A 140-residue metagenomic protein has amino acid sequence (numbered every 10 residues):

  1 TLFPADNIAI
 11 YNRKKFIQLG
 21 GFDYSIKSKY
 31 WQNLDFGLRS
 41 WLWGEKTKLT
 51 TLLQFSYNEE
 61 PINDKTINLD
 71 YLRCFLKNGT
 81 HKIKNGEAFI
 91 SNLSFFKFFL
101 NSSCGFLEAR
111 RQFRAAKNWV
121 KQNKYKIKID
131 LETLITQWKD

Functional and structural regions predicted by a protein language model:
F3-Y11, K15-G20, I26-L53: A short, conserved alpha-helix in the catalytic core of glycosyltransferases
F16, Y24-S25, Y30, L69 (+2 more regions): Generic detection of intrinsically disordered/low-complexity segments and helix-coil linkers/edges
L38, W43-K139: Active-site-adjacent helix/loop segment of glycosyltransferases that harbors family-specific signature motifs
